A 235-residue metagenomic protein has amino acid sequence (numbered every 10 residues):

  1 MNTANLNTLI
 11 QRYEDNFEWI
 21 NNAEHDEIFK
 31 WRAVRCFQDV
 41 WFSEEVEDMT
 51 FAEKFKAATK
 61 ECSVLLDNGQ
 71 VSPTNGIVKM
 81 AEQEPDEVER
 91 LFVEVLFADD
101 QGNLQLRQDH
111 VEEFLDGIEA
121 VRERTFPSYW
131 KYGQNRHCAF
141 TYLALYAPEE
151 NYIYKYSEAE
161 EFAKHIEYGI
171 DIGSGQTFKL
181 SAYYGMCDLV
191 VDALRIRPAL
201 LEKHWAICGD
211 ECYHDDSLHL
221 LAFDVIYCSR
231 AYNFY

Functional and structural regions predicted by a protein language model:
M1-Y132, P148-Y235: An N-terminal alpha-helical hairpin/helix-loop-helix interaction module that forms a charged, gly/pro-flexible surface
A139-Y146: Contiguous, well-ordered alpha-helical segments that form the cores/surfaces of helical PPI scaffolds
